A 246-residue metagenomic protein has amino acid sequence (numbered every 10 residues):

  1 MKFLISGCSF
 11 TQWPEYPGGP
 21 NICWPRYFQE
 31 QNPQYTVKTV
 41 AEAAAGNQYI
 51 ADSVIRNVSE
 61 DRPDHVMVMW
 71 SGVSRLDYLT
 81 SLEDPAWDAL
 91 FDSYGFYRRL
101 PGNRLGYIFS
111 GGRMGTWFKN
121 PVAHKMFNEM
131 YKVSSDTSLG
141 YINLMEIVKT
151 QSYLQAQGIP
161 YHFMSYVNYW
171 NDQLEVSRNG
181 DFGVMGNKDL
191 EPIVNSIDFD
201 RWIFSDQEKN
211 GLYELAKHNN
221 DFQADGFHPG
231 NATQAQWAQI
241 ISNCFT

Functional and structural regions predicted by a protein language model:
M1-E60, G230, A235-Q236: Serine-esterase "nucleophile elbow" of acetyl-processing enzymes
I55-T246: Alpha-helical cap/lid subdomain in secreted, periplasmic, or secretory-pathway luminal O-acyl-processing enzymes
